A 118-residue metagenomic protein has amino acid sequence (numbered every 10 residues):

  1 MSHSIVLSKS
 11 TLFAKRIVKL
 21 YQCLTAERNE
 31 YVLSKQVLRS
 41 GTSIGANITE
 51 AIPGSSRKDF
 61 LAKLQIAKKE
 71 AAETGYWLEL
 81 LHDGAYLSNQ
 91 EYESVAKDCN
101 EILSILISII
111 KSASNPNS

Functional and structural regions predicted by a protein language model:
M1-E50, G54-S118: Short, C-terminally biased terminal segments at protein or domain edges
